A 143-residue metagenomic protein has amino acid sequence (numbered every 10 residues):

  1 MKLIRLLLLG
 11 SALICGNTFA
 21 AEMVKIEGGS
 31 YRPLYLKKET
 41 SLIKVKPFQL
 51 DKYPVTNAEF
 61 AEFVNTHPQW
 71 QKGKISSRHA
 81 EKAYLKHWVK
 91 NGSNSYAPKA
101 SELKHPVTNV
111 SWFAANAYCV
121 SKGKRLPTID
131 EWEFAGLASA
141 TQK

Functional and structural regions predicted by a protein language model:
K2-L9: Sec-dependent signal peptide recognition, specifically the positively charged N-region followed immediately by
A12-G16: Hydrophobic core
T18-E22: Boundary at the C-terminal end of the N-terminal hydrophobic targeting segment
M23, T40-L42, A97-K99: Short secondary-structure boundary/capping segments
S30-R32, K124: Short beta-strand segments in beta-sandwich/barrel cores
P33-F48: Short, polar loop/linker segments at the starts of domains and inter-domain junctions
P47-K143: Active-site microenvironments of metalloenzymes and redox enzymes
